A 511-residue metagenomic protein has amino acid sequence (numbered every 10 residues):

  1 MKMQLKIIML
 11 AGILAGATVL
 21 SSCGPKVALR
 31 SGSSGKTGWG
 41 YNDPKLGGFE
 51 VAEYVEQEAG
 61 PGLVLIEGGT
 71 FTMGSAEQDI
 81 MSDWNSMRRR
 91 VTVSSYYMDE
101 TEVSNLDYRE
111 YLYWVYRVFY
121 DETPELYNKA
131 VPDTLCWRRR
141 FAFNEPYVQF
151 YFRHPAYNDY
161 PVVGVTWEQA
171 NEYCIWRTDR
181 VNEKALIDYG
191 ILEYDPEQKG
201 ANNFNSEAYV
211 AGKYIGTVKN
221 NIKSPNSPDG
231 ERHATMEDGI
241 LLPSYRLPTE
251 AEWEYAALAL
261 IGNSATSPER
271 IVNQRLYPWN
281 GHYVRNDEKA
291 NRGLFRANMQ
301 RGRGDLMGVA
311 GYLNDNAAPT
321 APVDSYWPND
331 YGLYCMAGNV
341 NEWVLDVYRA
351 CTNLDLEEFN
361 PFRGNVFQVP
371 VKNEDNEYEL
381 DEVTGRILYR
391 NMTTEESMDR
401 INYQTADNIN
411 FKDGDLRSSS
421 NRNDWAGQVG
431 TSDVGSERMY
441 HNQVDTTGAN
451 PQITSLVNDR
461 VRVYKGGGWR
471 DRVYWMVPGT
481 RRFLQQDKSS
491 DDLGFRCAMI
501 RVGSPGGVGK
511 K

Functional and structural regions predicted by a protein language model:
K2-M9: Bacterial N-terminal signal peptides that target proteins for export
V19-S22: C-terminal motif of bacterial Sec signal peptides marking the signal peptidase cleavage site
V27-D43, L65-I66, T72, E77 (+5 more regions): Functional-site microenvironments in short loops/helix caps that host divalent-cation chemistry
D43-Y54: Basic K/R-rich, polyanion-interacting modules in nucleoproteins and related proteins
V51-E53, D83-M87, P451, R481-Q486: Short, P/G- and charge-enriched loop/turn segments at secondary-structure junctions
V55-Y147, N158-V181, G338, R501: A short glycine-rich, aromatic-capped structural motif
V477, L484, D492: Active-site beta-strand/loop architecture of penicillin-binding DD-peptidases
C497-S504: Short beta-strand-to-coil "C-cap" segments at the C-terminal boundary of structured domains/repeats, marking
